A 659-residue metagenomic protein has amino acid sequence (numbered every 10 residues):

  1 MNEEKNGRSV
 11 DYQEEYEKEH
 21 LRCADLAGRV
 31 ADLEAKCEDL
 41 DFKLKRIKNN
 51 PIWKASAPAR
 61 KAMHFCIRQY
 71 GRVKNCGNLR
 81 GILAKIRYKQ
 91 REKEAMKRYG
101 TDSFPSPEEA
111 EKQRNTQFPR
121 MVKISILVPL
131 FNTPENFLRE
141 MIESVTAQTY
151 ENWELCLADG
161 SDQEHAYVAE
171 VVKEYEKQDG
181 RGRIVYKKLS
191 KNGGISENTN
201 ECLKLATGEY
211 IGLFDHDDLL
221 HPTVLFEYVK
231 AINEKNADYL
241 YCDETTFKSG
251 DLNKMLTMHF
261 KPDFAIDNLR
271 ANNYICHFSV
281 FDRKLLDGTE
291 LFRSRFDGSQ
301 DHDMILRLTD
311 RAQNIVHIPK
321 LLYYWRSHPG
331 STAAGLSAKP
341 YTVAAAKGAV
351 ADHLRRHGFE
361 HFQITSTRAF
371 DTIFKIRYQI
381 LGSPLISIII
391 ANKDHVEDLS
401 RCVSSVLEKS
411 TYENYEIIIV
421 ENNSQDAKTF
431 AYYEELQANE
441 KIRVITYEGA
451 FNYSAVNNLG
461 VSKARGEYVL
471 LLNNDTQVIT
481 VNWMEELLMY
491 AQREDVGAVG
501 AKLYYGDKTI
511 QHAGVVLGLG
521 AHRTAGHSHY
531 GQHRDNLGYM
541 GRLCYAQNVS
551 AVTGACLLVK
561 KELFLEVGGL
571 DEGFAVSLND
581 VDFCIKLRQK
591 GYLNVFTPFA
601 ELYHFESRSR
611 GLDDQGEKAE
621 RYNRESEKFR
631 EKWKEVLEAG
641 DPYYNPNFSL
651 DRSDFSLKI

Functional and structural regions predicted by a protein language model:
M1-R120, E635, Y643: Boundary detector for helix-to-coil junctions that initiate low-complexity/charged tails
N2, I86-A338, D352: Nucleotide-sugar donor-binding/catalytic module of glycosyltransferases that assemble extracellular/cell-envelope
I124-T133, M141, A147-Q148, A158-S161 (+4 more regions): A conserved hydrophobic helix/loop-capping motif in glycosyltransferases and polysaccharide synthases
S190-E197, L203-A206, D297-G298, E448-A455 (+3 more regions): A short, glycine-/small-residue-rich helix N-cap motif at loop->alpha-helix starts within glycosyltransferase
S196, K254-K284, S454-V456, S462 (+2 more regions): A recurrent flexible, glycine/aromatic-enriched loop bordering the glycosyltransferase active site that acts as
G208-L219, G466-I479: Short beta-strand-to-loop acidic/aromatic patch adjacent to the donor-nucleotide binding site
T223-M255, T476-H522: Conserved donor NDP-sugar-binding/catalytic core segment of glycosyltransferases
L285, R295-L321, V350, W483-L487 (+2 more regions): A short, conserved alpha-helix in the catalytic core of glycosyltransferases
